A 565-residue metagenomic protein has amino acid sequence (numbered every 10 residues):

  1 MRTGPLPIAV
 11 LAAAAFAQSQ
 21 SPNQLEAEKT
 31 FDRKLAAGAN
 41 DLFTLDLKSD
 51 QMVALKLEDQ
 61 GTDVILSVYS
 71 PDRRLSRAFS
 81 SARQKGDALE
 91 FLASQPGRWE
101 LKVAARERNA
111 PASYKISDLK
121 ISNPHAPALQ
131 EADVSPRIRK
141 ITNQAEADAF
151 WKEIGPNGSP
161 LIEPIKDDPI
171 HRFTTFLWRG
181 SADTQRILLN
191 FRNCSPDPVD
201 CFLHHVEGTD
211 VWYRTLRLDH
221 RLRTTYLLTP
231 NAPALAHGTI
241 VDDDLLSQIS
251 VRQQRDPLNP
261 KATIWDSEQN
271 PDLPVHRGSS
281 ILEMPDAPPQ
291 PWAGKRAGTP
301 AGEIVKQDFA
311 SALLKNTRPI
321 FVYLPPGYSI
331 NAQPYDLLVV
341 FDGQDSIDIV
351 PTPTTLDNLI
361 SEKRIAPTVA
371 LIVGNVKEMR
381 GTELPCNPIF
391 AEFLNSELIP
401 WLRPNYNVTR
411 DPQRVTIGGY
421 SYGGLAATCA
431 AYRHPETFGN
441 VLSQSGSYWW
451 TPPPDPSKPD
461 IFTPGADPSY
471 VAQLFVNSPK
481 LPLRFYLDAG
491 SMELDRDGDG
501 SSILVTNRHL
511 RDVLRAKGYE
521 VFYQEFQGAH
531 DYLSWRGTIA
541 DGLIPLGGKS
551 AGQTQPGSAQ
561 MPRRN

Functional and structural regions predicted by a protein language model:
A9-Q18: Hydrophobic h-region of N-terminal signal peptides that target proteins for export in Gram-negative bacteria
A17-Q51, P124-A126: Non-catalytic extracellular/lumenal accessory regions of secreted precursors
S21-L25, F43, S70, E100-L129: C-terminal edge strands of extracellular/lumenal beta-sandwich accessory domains
K34-G86, S94-G97, K102-N109: Acidic, Ser/Thr/Pro-rich low-complexity intrinsically disordered segments
D41-F43, D87-L89, D210-R214: Short strand-edge motifs at loop-to-beta-strand transitions and within beta-strands of extracellular beta-rich domains
D46, E90-A93, T215-H220: Short, flexible loop/turn segments at beta-strand junctions in immunoglobulin-like and fibronectin type III
Q51-V53, T62-S67, A112-Y114, D183-I187 (+2 more regions): Short beta-strand/loop motifs in extracellular/secreted proteins, especially within beta-sandwich accessory domains
A128-P198, F202, V206-N565: Non-catalytic cap/lid and distal C-terminal segments of serine-dependent acyl enzymes
